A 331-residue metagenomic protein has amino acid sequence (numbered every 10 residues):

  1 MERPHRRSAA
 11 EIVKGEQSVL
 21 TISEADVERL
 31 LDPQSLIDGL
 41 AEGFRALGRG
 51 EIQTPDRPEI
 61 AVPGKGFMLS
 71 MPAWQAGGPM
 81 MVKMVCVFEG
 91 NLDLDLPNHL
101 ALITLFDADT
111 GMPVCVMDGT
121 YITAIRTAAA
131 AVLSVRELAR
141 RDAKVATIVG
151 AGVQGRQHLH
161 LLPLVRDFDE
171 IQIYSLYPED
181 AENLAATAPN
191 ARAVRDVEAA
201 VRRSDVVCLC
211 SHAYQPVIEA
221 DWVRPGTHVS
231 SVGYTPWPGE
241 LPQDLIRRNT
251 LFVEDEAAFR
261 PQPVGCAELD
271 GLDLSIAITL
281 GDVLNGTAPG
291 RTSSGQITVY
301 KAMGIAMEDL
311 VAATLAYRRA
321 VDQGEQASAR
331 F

Functional and structural regions predicted by a protein language model:
E2-R3, S8-A124, V132, D142 (+3 more regions): N-terminal ligand-binding/catalytic initiation module
L138-V145, D167, R224-P225: Short helix-loop-beta connector
A151-G152: Glycine-rich Rossmann-fold phosphate-binding loop(s) that bind the pyrophosphate of adenine dinucleotide cofactors
L164-T187: NAD(P)-binding Rossmann-fold cofactor-contacting core
P189-S204, I218-D221: Short acidic low-complexity segments
A213-H228, L241: Rossmann-fold NAD(P) dinucleotide-binding segment
V232-A288: Rossmann-fold NAD(P)-binding glycine/threonine-rich loop
L315-F331: Phosphate-binding loop/pocket of nucleotide- and phosphate-handling active sites
